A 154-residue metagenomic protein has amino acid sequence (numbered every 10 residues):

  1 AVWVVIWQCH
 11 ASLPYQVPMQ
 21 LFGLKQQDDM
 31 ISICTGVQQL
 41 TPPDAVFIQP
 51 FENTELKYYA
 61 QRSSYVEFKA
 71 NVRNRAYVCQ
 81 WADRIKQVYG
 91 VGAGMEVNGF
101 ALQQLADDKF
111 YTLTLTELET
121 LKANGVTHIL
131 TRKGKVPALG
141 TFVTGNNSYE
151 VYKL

Functional and structural regions predicted by a protein language model:
A1-Q16: Membrane-embedded transmembrane-helix bundle of lipid-linked glycan/lipid transferases
W3, W7, L24-Q104, L118 (+2 more regions): Short periplasmic/luminal acceptor-recognition loop of GT-C membrane glycosyltransferases, typified by
P14-Q26: Glycine-rich phosphate-binding "P-loop"
D107: A conserved mid-domain beta-alpha-beta active-site/ligand-binding segment of alpha/beta enzyme cores
L113-L154: Aromatic/acidic, Gly/Pro-rich catalytic loop(s) in extracytoplasmic/lumenal soluble domains of multi-pass membrane
